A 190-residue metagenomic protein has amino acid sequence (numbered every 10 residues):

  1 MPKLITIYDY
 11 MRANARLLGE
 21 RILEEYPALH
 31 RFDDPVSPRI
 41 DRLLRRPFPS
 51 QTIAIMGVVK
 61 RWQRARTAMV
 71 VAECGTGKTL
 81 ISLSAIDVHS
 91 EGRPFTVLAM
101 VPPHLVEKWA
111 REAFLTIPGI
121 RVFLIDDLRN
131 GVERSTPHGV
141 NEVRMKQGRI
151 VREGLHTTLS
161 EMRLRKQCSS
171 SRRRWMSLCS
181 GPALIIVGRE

Functional and structural regions predicted by a protein language model:
M1-V70, T76-E190: SF2 helicase/translocase NTPase motor core, specifically the RecA-like lobe 1 inter-motif segment between Walker
